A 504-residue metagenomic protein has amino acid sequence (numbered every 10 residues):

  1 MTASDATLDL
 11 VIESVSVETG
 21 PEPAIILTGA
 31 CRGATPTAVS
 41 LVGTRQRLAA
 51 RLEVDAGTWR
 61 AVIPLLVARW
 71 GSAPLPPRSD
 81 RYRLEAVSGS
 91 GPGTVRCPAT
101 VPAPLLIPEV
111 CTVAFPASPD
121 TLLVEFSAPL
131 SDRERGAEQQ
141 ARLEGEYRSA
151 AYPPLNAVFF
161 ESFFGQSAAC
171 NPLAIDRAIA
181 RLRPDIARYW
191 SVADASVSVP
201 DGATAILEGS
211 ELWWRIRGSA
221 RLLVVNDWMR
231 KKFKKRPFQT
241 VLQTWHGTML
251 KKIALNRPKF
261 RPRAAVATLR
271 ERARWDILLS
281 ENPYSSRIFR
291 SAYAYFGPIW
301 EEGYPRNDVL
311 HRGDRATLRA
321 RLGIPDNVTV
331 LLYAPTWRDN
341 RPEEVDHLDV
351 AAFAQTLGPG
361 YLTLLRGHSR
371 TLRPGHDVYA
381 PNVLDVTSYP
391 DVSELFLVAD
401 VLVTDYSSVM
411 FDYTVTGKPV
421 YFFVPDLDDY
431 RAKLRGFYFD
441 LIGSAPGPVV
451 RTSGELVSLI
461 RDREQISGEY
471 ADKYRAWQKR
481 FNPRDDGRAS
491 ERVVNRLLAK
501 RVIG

Functional and structural regions predicted by a protein language model:
M1-A157, R181, D185-I186: Basic, ligand-binding patches in group-transfer machinery, especially extracytoplasmic/periplasmic segments
S131-E144, T248-E343, S369, E469-A476: A nucleotide-sugar donor-handling region in carbohydrate enzymes
R148-L212: Low-complexity, highly charged intrinsically disordered N-terminal segments that act as targeting/localization
S167-P184, S291-A292, E301-V378, V450-T452 (+2 more regions): Conserved catalytic-core segment of nucleotide-activated headgroup transferases in glycan assembly
L173-R177, D201-A267: Extended catalytic core of nucleotide-activated donor transferases of GT-like folds
I206-R221, S369-F411, V415, S444: Donor nucleotide-activated moiety binding/catalytic core segment of transferases that use nucleotide-activated donors
L223-K252, Y389-L434: A donor-sugar binding/catalytic signature common to diverse glycosyltransferases and related nucleotide-sugar
E301, P381, S408-F481: Catalytic binding pocket for nucleotide-activated donors in carbohydrate/polymer assembly enzymes
